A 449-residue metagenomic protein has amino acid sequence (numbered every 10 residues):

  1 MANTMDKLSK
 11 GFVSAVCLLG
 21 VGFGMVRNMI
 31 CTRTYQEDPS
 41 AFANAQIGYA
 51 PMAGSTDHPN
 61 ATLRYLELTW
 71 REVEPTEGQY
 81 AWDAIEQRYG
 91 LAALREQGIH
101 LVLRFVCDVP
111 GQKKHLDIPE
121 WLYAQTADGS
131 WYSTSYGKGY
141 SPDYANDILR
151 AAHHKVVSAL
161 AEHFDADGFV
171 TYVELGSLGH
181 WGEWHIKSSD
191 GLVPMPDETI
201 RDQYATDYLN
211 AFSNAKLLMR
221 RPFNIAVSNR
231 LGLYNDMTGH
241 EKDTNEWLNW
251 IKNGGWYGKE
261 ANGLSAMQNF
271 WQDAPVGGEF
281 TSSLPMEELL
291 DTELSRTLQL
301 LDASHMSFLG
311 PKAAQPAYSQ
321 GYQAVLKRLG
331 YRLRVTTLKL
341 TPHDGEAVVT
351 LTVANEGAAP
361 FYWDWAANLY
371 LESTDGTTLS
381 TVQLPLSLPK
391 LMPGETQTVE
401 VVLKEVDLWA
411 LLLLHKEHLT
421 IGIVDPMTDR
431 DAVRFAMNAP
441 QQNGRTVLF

Functional and structural regions predicted by a protein language model:
A2-A15: N-terminal Sec-pathway targeting helices
V13-G24: Hydrophobic membrane-insertion alpha-helices, especially the h-region of bacterial N-terminal signal peptides
C31-L149, A266-Y318: N-terminal substrate-binding region of glycoside hydrolase catalytic domains
T69, V106-D108, G176-H180, R220-A226 (+2 more regions): Active-site beta-loop-alpha junctions enriched in small/polar residues
G90-R95, W131-Y132, K138-E174, I200-D207: An active-site-proximal structural segment forming one wall of the substrate-binding cleft that immediately precedes
F169-H180, D202-N229: Aromatic-lined carbohydrate-recognition surfaces of secreted/lumenal glycan-active proteins
A215-L294: Glycan-recognition surfaces
K327-F449: Extracellular/luminal regions of secreted and cell-surface proteins that mediate adhesion/ECM remodeling
